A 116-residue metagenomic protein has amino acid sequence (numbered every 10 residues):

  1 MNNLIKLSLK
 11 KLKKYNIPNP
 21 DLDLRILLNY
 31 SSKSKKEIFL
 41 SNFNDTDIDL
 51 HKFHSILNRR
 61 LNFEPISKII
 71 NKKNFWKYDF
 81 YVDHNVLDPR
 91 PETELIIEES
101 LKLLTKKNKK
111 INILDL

Functional and structural regions predicted by a protein language model:
M1-F75: N-terminal auxiliary segments of SAM/dcSAM-dependent transferases
H54-L116: SAM-dependent Rossmann-like transferase core, predominantly class I methyltransferases with a strong bias toward
